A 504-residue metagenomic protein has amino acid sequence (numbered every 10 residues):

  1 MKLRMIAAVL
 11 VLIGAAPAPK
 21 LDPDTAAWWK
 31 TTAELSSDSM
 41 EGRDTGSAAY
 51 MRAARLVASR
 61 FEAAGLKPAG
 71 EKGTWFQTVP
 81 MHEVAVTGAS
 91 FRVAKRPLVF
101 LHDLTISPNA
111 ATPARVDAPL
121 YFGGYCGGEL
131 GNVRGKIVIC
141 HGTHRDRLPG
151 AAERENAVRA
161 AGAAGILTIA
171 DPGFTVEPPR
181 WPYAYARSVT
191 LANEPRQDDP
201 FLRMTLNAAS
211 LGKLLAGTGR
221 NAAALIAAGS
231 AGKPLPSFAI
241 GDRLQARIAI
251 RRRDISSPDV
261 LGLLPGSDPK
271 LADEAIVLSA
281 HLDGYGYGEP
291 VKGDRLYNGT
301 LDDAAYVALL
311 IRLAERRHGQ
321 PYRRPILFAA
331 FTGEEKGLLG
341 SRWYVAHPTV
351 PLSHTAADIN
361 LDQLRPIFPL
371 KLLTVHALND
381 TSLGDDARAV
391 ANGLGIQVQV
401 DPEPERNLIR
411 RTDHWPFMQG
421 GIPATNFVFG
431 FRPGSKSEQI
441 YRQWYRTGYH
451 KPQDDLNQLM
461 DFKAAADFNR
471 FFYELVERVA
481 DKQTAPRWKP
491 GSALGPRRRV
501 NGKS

Functional and structural regions predicted by a protein language model:
A8-P23: Bacterial Sec-dependent signal peptides at the C-terminal "C-region" and cleavage site
D22-M40, T45-P68, L130-G131, I137-P149 (+5 more regions): Catalytic-core environment of secreted peptidases
A27-K30, E34, A48-R52, L56-A63 (+12 more regions): Extracytoplasmic/secreted proteins, especially bacterial periplasmic and envelope-associated proteins
E41-I137, G142-D146, R252, S257: Noncatalytic luminal/extracellular "stalk/propeptide" segments of secretory-pathway proteins
L98, A192-N193, D199-A223, P321-Y322 (+1 more regions): Metal-dependent peptidase/peptidase-like ectodomains
F100-L130, R196-G299, E315, R323: Soluble metallo-hydrolase cores and metallopeptidase-like ectodomains found primarily in the secretory/periplasmic
F100-L202, P265, R295-N298, P402-E403: Extracellular/luminal Protease-associated
E315, V428, G434-K503: His/Asp/Glu-rich mid-to-C-terminal helical/loop segments that flank catalytic regions of hydrolases
